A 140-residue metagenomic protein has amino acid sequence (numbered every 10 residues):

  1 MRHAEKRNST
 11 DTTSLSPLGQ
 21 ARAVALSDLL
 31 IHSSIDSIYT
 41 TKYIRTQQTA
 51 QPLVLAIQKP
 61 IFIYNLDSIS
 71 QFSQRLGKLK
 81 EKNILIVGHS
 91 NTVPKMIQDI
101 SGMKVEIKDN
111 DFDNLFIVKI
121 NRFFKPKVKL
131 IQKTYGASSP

Functional and structural regions predicted by a protein language model:
M1-K80, V93-D99, M103-P140: Active-site-proximal alpha-helix that buttresses catalytic centers in soluble enzyme cores
L79-G88: Generic beta-sheet signal
